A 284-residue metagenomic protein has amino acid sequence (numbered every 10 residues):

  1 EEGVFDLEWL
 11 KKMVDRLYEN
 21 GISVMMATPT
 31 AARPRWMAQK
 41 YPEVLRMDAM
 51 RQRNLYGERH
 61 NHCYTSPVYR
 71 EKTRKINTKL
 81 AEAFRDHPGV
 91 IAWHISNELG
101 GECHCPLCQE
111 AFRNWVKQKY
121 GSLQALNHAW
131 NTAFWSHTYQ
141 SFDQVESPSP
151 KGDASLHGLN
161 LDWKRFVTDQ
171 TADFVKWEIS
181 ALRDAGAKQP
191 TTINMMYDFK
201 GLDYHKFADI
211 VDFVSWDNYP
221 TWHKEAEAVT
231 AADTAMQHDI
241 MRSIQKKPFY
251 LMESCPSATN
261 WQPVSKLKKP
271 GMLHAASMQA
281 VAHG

Functional and structural regions predicted by a protein language model:
E1, M26-T30, I95-N97, I193-M195 (+2 more regions): A cross-domain feature marking catalytic cores of carbohydrate-active enzymes and several ubiquitous metabolic/repair
E1-N54, T78-A81, A172-G186, M272: Aromatic-lined substrate-binding rim segments of carbohydrate-active enzymes
E2-G3, A226-A228, Q262-L267: Short, solvent-exposed loop/turn segments at secondary-structure boundaries
Y18, R183, R242-Q245, V281-A282: Anion (oxyanion) recognition and catalysis
G21-V24, T191, F249: Hydrophobic beta-strand scaffold residues
A38, M47-F213, D217-M236: Polysaccharide-binding and catalytic clefts of secreted carbohydrate-active enzymes
I91, S254, K268-G284: Substrate-binding cleft of secreted/luminal carbohydrate-active enzymes
E146-K164, Y219, Q237-P270: Active-site clefts of carbohydrate-active enzymes
